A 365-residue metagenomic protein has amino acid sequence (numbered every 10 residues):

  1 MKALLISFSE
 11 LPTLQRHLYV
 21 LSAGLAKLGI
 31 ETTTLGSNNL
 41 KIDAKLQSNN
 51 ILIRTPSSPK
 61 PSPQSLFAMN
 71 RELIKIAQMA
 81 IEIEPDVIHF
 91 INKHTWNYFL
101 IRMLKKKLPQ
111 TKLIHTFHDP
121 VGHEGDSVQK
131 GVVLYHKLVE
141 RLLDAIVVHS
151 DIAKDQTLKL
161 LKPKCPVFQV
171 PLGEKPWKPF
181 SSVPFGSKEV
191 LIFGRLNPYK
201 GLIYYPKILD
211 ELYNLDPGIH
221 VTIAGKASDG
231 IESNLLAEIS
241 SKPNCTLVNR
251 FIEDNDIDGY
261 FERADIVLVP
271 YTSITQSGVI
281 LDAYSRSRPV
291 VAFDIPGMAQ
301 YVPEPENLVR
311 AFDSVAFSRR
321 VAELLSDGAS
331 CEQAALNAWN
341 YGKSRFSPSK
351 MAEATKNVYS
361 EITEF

Functional and structural regions predicted by a protein language model:
I6, S65-A68, I76-N97, K112 (+1 more regions): Short N-terminal targeting/anchoring amphipathic segment
F8-Q15, Y19, A23-R71, K93-H94 (+2 more regions): N-terminal strand-loop element at the rim of the active site of nucleotide-sugar-dependent glycosyltransferases
Q15-V20, N197-E211, L281: A conserved mid-protein helix/loop that constitutes part of the nucleotide-sugar donor-binding site
R141-K178: Donor nucleotide-sugar binding/catalytic pocket of nucleotide-sugar-dependent glycosyltransferases
V183-K200, P206-L209, V221-T222: Conserved donor-binding/catalytic core segment of Leloir-type glycosyltransferases
S233-D258: Nucleotide-activated donor-binding/catalytic signature segment of Leloir-type glycosyltransferases, i.e., the conserved
G259-T275, R288: Acidic donor-binding loop of glycosyltransferase active sites
A292, E304-V315, E323-A329: Conserved acidic donor-binding segment of nucleotide-sugar-dependent glycosyltransferases
